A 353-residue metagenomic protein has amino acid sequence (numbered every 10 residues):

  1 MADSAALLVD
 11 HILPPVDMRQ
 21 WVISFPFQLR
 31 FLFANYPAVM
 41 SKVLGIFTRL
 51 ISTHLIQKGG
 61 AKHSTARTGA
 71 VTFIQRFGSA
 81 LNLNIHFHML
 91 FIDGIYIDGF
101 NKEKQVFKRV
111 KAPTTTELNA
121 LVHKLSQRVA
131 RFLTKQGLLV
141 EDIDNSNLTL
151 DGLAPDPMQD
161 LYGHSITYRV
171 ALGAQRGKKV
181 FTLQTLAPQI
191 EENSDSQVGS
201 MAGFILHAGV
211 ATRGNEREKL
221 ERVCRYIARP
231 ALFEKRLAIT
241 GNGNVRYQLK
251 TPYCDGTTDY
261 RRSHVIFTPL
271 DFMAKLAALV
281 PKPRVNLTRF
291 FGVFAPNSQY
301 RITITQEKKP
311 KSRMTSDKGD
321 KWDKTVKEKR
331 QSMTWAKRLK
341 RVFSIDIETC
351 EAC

Functional and structural regions predicted by a protein language model:
M1-C353: Beta->alpha loop/short-helix hinge microenvironment recognizer with preference for catalytic Tyr/His contexts
